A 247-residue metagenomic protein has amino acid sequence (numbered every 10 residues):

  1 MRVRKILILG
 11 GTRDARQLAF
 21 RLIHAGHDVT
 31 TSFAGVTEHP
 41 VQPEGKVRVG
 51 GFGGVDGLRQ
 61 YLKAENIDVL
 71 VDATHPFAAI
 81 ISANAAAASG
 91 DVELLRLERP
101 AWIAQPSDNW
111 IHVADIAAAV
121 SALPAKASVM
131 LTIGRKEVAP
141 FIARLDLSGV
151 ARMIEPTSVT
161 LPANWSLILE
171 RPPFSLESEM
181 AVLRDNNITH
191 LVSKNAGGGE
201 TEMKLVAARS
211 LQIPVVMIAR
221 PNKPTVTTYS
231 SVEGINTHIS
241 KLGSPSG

Functional and structural regions predicted by a protein language model:
I6-G35: N-terminal basic/disordered segments at the start of proteins
F20, T30-G53, D108-N109, T160-L167: N-terminal beta-loop-helix "entrance" segment that forms/cooperates in small-molecule cofactor or anionic ligand
T31-H39, L97-I103, I116, R135-V138 (+2 more regions): Short, polar loop motifs at secondary-structure junctions
K46-E65, L169-S178: Glycine-rich, highly charged phosphate/nucleotide-binding loops
R59-I116: Glycine/small-residue-rich loop that forms an oxyanion/phosphate-binding "nest" at active or ligand-binding sites
A117-G149: Internal active-site segments that recognize and position negatively charged phosphoryl groups and nucleotide moieties
I142-P173: Histidine/lysine/aspartate-rich catalytic loop segments that bind and position anionic ligands
N186, N195-A207, V215-G247: C-terminal functional extensions of proteins
